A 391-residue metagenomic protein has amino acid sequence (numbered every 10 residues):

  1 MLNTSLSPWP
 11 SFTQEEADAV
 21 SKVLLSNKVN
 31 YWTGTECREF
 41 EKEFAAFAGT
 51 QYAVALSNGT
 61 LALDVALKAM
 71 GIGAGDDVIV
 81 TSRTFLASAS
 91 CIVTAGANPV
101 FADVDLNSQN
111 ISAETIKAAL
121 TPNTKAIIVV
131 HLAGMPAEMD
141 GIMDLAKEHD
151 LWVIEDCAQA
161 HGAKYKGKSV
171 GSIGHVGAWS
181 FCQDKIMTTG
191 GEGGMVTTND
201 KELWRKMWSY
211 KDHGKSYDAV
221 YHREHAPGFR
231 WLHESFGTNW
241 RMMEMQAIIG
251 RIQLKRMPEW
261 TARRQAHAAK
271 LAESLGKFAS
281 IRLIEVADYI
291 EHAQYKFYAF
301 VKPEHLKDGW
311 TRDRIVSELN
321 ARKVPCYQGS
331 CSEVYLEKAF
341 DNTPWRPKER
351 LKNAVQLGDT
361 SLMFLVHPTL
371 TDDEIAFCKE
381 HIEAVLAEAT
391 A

Functional and structural regions predicted by a protein language model:
M1-V29, L232-E234: N-terminal "arm"/small-domain region of PLP-dependent enzymes with the aminotransferase-like
V29-D77, C91-A95, F101-D103, K168: Phosphate-binding glycine-rich loop
E39-K42, Q51-A53, E114, A126-V130 (+4 more regions): PLP-dependent aminotransferase class I/II
V54, I79, V100, V153-I154 (+3 more regions): Structural detector of well-ordered beta-strand residues that form the stable sheet scaffold of enzyme domains
K68-C157, K164: PLP-dependent aminotransferase-like
S90-I92, L145, S169, I186 (+1 more regions): Hydrophobic/aromatic ligand-binding patch that stacks against planar heteroaromatic rings of cofactors or nucleotides
E155-G190, F229-E234: Conserved active-site segment immediately N-terminal to the catalytic lysine that forms the internal aldimine
W179-S180, G194-N199, R251: Short beta-strand-to-turn element immediately C-terminal to the catalytic PLP-Schiff-base lysine in fold type I
